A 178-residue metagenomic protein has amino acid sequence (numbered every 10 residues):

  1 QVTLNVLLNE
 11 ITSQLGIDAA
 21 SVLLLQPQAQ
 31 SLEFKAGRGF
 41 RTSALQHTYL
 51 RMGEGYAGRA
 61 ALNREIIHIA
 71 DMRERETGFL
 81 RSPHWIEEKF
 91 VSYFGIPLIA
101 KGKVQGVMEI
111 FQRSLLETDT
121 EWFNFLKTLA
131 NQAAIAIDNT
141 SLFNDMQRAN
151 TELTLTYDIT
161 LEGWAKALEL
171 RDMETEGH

Functional and structural regions predicted by a protein language model:
Q1, W122, I135, L142-T160 (+2 more regions): Amphipathic coiled-coil signal-transmission "stalk" helices
Q1-K35, A44-Q46, E54-Y56, T175-G177: Helix-loop-beta substructure at the N-terminus of cytosolic sensory domains that couple signal/ligand detection
S21, V91-I99: A short, aliphatic-rich beta-strand micro-motif
Q26-A29, I99-V104, R113-E117, F125: Flexible loop/coil segments at beta-strand boundaries within sensory signal-transduction domains
S31-K35, T42-E76, L80, F94: Regulatory sensory and allosteric helical modules in signal-transduction proteins and certain transcription factors
F40, I86, G106-E117: Short beta-strand-to-loop transition segments that serve as allosteric relay/switch motifs in sensory/regulatory domains
A57, L98-Q112, A136: Sensory-domain boundary capping and coupling elements
K127-A134: Allosteric cytosolic regulatory segments
